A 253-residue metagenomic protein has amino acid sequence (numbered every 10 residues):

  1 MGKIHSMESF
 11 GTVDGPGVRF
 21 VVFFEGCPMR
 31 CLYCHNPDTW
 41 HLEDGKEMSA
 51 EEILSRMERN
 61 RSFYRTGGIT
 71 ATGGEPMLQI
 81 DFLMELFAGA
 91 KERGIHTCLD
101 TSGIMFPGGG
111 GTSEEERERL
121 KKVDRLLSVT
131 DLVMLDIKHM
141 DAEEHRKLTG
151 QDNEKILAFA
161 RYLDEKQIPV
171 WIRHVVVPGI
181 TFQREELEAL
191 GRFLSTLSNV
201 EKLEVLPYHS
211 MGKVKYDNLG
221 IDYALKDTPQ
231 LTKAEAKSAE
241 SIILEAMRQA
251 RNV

Functional and structural regions predicted by a protein language model:
M1-F23, P28-D44, R59-R65: N-terminal [4Fe-4S]-dependent radical SAM core
G2-V13, W171, V176-V253: Auxiliary Fe-S-binding modules of radical SAM enzymes
D38-L42, S113, R146-D152, G220-P229: Short glycine-enriched, charge-decorated loop/helix-capping segments at active-site entrances that position
G45-S55: Short cysteine/histidine-rich metal-coordination sites, predominantly Zn2+-binding motifs
L54, E58-G68, M77-L206, M211: Conserved AdoMet/S-adenosylmethionine-binding subsite of the radical SAM
G74: Conserved strand-to-loop "acid loop" that flanks and positions the catalytic carboxylate
